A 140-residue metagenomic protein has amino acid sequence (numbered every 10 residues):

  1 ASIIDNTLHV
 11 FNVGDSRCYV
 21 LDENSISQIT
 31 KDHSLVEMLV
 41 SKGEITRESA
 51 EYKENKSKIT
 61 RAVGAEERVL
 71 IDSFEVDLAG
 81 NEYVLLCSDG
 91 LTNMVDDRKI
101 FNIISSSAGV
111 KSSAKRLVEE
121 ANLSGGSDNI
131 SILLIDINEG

Functional and structural regions predicted by a protein language model:
A1-I3, L8-N12, R17-L21, I130-D136: Short beta-strand scaffold segments in enzyme catalytic cores
F11, V40-K42, R98: A short secondary-structure junction signal
N12-G14, D32, C87-S88, D96: A secondary-structure boundary/capping signal
R17-V20, L35-M38, M94: A short local loop/turn or secondary-structure capping micro-motif enriched for an aromatic residue
S25-Q28: Predominantly a core beta-strand signature of beta-propeller blades across repeat-based propeller domains
K31-G80: Conserved, helical-rich catalytic subdomain that frames metal- and/or nucleotide-binding sites in enzyme alpha/beta
R61-G140: C-terminal catalytic subdomain
